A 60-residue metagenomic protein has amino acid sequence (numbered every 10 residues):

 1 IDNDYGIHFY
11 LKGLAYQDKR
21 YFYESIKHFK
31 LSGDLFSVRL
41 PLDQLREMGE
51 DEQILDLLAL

Functional and structural regions predicted by a protein language model:
I1-L60: C-terminal non-catalytic interaction modules
